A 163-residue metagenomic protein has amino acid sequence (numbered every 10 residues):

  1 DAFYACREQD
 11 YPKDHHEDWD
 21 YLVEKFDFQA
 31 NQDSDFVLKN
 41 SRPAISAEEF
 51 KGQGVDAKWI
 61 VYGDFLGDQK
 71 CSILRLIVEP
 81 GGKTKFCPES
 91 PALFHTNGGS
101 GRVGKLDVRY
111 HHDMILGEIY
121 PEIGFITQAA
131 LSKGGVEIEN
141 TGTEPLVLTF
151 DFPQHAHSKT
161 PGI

Functional and structural regions predicted by a protein language model:
A2-P91: C-terminal amphipathic alpha-helical segment
K51-Q53, S100, I123, K133: Feature targets compositionally biased, intrinsically disordered low-complexity regions with long contiguous runs
G54-D56, F65, V103, I126 (+1 more regions): Compositionally biased, intrinsically disordered low-complexity regions
C71, E79-P121: Glycine- and acidic-residue-biased ligand/ion/polar-headgroup-sensing regions
I73-R75, A92-H95, G124-I126, V147-T149: Ordered hydrophobic segments in well-structured contexts
L74-R75, A92, N97-S100, L106 (+2 more regions): C-terminal structured domain segments across diverse proteins
L106-R109, G117-S158: Ligand-binding loop in jelly-roll beta-barrel domains
